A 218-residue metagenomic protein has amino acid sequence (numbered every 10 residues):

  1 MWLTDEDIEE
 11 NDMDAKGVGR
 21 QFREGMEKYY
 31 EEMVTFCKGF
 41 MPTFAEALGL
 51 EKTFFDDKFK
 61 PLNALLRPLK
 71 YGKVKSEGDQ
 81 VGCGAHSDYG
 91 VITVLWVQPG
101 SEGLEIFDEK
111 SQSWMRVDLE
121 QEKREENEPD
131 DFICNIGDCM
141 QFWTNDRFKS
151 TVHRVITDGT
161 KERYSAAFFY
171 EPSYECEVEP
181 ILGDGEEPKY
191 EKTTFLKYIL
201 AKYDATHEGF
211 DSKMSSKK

Functional and structural regions predicted by a protein language model:
M1-K218: Peripheral, non-catalytic segments flanking oxidoreductase cores
